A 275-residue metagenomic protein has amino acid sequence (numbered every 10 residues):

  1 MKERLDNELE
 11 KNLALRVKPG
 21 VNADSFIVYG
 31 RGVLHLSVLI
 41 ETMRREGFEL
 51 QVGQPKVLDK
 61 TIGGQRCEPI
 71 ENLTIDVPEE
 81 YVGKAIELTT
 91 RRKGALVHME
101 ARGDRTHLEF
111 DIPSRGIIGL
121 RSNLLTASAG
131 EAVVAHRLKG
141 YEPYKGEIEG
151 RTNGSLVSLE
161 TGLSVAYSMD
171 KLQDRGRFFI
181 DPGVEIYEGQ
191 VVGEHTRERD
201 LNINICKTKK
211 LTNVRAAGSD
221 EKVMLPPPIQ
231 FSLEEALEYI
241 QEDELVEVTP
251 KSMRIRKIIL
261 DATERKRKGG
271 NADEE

Functional and structural regions predicted by a protein language model:
M1-E275: Accessory interaction regions appended to the cores of large information-processing enzymes
